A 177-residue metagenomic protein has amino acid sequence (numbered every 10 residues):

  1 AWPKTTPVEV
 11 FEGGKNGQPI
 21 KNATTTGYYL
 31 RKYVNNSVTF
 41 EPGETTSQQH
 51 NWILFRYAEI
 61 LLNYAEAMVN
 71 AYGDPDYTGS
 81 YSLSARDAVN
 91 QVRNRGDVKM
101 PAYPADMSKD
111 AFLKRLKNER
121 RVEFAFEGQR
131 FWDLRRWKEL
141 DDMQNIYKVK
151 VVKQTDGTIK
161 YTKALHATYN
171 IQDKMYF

Functional and structural regions predicted by a protein language model:
A1-Y57: Flexible, polar/acidic helix-loop-strand segments at domain edges
P3-K4, V98, V122, L140: Short loop/turn segments at secondary-structure transitions that flank enzyme active sites
Y28, L62-N63, L83, D87-N90 (+3 more regions): Feature representing long, continuous alpha-helical segments
Y33, M100, L134: Short clusters of hydrophobic/aromatic residues that line enzyme substrate/ligand-binding pockets
N36-S37, R95, K99: A short secondary-structure junction motif
E44-S47, N51-W52, R93, Y103-F177: Long, intrinsically disordered, low-complexity segments
Q49-G96: Extended amphipathic alpha-helical segments enriched in small hydrophobics
D76-Y77, M100-A105: Surface-exposed patches in mature extracellular/periplasmic domains of secreted proteins
